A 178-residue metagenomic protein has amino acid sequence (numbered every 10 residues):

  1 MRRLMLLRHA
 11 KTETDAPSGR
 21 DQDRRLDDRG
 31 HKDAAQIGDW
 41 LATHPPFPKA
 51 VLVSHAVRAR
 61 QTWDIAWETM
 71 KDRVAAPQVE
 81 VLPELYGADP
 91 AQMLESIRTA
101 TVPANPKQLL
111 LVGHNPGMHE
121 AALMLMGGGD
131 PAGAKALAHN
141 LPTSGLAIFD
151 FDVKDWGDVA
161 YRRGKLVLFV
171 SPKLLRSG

Functional and structural regions predicted by a protein language model:
R2-E84, A88, G127-D130, G178: Active-site-proximal alpha-helix that buttresses catalytic centers in soluble enzyme cores
L4, P106-L110, L146: Residue-level preference for the first positions of well-ordered beta-strands
H44-F47, A100-K107: Glycine-rich phosphate-binding loop signature in dinucleotide/nucleotide-binding domains
T62-A66, M93, A121-A122: Hydrophobic packing residues within well-ordered alpha-helices of enzyme cores
E84-P103: Short phosphate-binding loop-to-helix
A104-M126: A glycine-rich beta-strand to alpha-helix segment that forms a phosphate/ribose-binding loop at ligand/cofactor sites
M126, D130-V167: Domain-level recognition of soluble alpha/beta enzyme cores, biased toward histidine phosphatases/phosphomutases
R162-G178: Charged phosphate-binding loop/patch that engages nucleotide di/tri-phosphates or the phosphate backbone of nucleic
